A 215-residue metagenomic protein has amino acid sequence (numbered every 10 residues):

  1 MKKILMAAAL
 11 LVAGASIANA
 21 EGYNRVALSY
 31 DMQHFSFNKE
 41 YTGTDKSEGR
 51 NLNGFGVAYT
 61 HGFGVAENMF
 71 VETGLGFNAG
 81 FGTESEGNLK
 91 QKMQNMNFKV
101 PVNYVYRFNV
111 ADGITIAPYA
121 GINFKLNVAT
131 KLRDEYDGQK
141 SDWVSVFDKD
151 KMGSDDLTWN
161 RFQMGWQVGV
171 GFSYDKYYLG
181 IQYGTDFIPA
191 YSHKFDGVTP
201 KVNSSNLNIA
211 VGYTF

Functional and structural regions predicted by a protein language model:
M1-Y23: Cleavable N-terminal export/targeting peptides
I4, A20-V26, E67-T73, D112-P118 (+2 more regions): Outer-envelope beta-barrel architecture signal
N19-F63: Short glycine/proline- and aromatic-enriched beta-strand/turn motifs that initiate or cap beta-hairpins
G22, G49-F55, A79, K92-V100 (+4 more regions): Residues that define the transmembrane beta-barrel architecture of outer-membrane proteins
L28-Y30, F55-F63, L75-A79, V100-Y106 (+4 more regions): Residues on the lipid-exposed face of transmembrane beta-strands in outer-membrane beta-barrel proteins
S36-D45, T83-Q91, T130-D142, Y191-G197: Outer-membrane beta-barrel translocator domains and adjoining extracellular loop/strand segments of Gram-negative
F37, E72-G82, S154-F215: Predominantly the C-terminal beta-signal and adjacent terminal strand-loop region of outer-membrane beta-barrel
G138-W159: Outer-membrane beta-barrel porins/channels
